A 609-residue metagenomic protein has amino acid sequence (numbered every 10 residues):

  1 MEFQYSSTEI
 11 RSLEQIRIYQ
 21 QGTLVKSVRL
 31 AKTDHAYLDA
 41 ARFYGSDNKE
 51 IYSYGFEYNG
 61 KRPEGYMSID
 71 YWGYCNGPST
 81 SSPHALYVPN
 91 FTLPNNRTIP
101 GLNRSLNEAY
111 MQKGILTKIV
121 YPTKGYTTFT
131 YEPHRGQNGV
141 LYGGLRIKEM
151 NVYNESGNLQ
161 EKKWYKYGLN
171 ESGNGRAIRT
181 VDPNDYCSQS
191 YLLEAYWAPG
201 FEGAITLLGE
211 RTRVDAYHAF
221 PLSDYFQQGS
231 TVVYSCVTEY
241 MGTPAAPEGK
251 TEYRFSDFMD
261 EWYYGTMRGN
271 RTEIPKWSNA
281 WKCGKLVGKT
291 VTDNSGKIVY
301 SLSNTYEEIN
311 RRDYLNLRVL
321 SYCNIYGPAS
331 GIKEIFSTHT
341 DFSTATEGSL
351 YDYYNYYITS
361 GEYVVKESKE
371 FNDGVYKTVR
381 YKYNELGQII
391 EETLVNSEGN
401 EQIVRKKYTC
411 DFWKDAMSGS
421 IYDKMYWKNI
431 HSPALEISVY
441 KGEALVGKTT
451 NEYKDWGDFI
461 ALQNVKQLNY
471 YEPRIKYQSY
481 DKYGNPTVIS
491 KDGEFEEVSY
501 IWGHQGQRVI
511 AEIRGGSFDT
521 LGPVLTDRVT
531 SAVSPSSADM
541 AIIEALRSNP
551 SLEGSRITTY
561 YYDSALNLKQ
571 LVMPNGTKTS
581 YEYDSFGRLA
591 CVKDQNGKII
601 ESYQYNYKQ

Functional and structural regions predicted by a protein language model:
M1-T520, D527, L552-S580, D584-N596: Non-catalytic interaction/targeting regions
V524-A538: Surface-exposed loop/turn segments flanking beta-strands in extracellular/periplasmic regions
S536-R556: Generic long, charged, amphipathic alpha-helical segments
V592-Q609: C-terminal tail/sorting-segment detector
